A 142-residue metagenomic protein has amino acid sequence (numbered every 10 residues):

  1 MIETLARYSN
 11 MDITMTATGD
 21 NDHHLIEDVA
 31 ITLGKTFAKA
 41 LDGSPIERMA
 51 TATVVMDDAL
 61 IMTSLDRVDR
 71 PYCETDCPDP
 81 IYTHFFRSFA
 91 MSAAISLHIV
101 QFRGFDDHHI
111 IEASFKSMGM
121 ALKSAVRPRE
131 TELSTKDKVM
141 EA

Functional and structural regions predicted by a protein language model:
I2-A142: Polyanion-binding surfaces on beta-sheet-dominated domains and ring/shell assemblies
